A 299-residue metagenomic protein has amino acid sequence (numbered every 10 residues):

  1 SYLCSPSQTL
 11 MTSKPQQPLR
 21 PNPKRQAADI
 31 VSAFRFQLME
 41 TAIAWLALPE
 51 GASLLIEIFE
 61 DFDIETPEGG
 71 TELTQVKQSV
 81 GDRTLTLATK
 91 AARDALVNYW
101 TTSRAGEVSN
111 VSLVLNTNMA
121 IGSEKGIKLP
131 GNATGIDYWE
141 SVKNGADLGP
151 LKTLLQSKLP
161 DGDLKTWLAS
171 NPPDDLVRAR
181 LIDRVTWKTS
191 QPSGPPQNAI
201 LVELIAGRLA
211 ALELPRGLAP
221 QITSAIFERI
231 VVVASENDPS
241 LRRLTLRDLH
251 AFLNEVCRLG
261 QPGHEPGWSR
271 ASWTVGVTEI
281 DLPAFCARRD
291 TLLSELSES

Functional and structural regions predicted by a protein language model:
S1-I30, Q78-S299: Acidic metal-coordinating catalytic centers involved in nucleic-acid phosphodiester chemistry
P23-Q26, I30-T101: Catalytic centers of nucleases
